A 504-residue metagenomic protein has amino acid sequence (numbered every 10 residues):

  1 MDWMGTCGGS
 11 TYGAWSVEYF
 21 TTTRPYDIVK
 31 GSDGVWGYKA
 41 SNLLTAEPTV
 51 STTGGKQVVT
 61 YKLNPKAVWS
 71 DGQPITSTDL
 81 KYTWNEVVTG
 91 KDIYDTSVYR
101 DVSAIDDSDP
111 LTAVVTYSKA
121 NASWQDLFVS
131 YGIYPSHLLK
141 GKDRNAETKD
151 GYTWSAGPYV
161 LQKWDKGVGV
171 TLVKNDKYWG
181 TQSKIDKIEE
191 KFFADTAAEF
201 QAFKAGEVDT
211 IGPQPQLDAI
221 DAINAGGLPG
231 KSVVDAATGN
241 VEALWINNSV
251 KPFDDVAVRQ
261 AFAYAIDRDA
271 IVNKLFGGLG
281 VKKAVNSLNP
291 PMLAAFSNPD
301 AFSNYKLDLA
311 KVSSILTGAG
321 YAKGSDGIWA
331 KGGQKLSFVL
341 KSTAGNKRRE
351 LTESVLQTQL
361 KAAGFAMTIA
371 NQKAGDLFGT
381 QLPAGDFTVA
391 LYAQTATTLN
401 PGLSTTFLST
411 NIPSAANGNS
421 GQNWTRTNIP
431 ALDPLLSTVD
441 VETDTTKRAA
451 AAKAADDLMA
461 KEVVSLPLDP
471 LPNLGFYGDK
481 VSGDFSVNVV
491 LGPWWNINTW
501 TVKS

Functional and structural regions predicted by a protein language model:
M1, V58-Y61, A113, G157-V160 (+5 more regions): Short, well-ordered beta-strand elements
M1-T52, W154: N-terminal lobe/hinge region of extracytoplasmic solute-binding protein
Y19-T23, D27-G34, V129-S183, K187 (+2 more regions): Gly/Pro-rich hinge or "lid" segments in bacterial periplasmic/extracellular proteins
A46-D92, V114, P252-D254: Aromatic- and charge-enriched surface segment that lines or borders ligand/interaction sites
T60-K62, S97-G141, K163: Surface-exposed binding/hinge segments that line and control ligand-binding clefts or catalytic entry sites
T76-T83, P110-T116, G157-P158, I185-K187 (+5 more regions): Alpha-helical secondary-structure segments
V87, A104-D106, Q162-V173, E189-V250 (+3 more regions): Extracellular/periplasmic solute-recognition and catalytic clefts
D165, G169, I266-S297, K311-S313 (+2 more regions): Detector for C-terminal structural segments
